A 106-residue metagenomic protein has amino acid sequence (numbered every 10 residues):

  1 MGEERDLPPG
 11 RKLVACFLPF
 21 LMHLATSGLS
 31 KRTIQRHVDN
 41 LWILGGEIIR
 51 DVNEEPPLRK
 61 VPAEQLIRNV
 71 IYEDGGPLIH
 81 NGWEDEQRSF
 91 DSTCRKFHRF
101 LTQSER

Functional and structural regions predicted by a protein language model:
M1-L29: Short terminal alpha-helical segments
S30-S104: Non-catalytic DNA-binding core/recognition domains of DNA-processing enzymes
